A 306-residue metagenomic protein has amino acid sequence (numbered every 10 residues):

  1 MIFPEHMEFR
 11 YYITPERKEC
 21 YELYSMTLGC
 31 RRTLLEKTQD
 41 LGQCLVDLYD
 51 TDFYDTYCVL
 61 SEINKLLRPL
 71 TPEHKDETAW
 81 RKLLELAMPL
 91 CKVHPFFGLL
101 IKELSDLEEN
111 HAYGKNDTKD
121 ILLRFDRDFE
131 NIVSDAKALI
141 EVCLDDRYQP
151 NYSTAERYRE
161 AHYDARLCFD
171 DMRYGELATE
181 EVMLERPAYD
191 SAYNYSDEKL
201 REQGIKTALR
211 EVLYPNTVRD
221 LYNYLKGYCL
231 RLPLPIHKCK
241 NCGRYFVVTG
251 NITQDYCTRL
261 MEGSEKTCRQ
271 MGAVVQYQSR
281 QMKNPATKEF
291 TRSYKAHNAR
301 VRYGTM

Functional and structural regions predicted by a protein language model:
M1-F246, Q281, P285-R302: Short helix-coil boundary/hinge micro-motifs
Y245, G263, V274: Short loop/turn segments at secondary-structure transitions that flank enzyme active sites
N251-M271: Cysteine-rich micro-motifs
R259-E262, Y277, K288: Solvent-exposed, non-transmembrane amphipathic alpha-helical segments
V274-M282: Catalytic core segments in nucleotide and nucleic-acid processing enzymes
